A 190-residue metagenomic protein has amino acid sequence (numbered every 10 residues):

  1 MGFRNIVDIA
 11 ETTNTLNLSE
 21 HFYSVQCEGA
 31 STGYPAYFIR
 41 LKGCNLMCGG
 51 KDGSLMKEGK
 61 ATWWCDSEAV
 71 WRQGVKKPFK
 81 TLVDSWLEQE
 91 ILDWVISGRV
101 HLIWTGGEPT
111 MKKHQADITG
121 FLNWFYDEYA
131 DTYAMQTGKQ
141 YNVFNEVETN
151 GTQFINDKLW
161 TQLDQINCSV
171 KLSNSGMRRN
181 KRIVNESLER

Functional and structural regions predicted by a protein language model:
M1-T13: Radical SAM enzyme core and accessory elements
E11-W86: Canonical Radical SAM [4Fe-4S] cluster-binding loop centered on the CxxxCxxC motif and its immediate flanking residues
N17, K80, D84-I103, T110-M111: A basic- and aromatic-enriched beta-loop-alpha substructure that forms the phosphate/nucleotide- and DNA/RNA-contacting
A30-S31, I96, K139: Short, flexible hinge/linker loops that cap or flank conserved catalytic cores
R40, T105-G106: A secondary-structure boundary/capping signal
N45, G107-P109: Catalytic nucleophile-elbow at a beta strand-turn-alpha helix junction centered on a G-D-S/GDSL motif, marking
R72, P109-T110: Glycine-/small-residue-rich active-site loops that bind phosphorylated ligands and cofactors
V100, T110-R190: Conserved AdoMet/S-adenosylmethionine-binding subsite of the radical SAM
